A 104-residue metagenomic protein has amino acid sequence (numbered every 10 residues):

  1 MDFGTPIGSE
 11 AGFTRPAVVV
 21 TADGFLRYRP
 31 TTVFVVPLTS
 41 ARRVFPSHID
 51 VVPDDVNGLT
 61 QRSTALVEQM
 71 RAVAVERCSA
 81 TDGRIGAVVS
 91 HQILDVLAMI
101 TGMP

Functional and structural regions predicted by a protein language model:
M1-D2: A generic structural signal for residues embedded in beta-strands
E10-T14, V18-P53: Compact nucleic-acid interaction/catalytic patches
D55-P104: C-terminal terminal-subdomain/extension
